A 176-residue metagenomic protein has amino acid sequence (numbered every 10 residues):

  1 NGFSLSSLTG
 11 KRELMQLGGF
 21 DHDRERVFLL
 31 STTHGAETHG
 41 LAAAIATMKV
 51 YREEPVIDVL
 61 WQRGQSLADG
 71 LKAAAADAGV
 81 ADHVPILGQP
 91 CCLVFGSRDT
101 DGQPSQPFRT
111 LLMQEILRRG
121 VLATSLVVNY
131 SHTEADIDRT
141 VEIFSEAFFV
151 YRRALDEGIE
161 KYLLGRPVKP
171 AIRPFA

Functional and structural regions predicted by a protein language model:
N1-A176: Conserved N-terminal phosphate-binding loop of PLP-dependent enzymes in the Aspartate aminotransferase
